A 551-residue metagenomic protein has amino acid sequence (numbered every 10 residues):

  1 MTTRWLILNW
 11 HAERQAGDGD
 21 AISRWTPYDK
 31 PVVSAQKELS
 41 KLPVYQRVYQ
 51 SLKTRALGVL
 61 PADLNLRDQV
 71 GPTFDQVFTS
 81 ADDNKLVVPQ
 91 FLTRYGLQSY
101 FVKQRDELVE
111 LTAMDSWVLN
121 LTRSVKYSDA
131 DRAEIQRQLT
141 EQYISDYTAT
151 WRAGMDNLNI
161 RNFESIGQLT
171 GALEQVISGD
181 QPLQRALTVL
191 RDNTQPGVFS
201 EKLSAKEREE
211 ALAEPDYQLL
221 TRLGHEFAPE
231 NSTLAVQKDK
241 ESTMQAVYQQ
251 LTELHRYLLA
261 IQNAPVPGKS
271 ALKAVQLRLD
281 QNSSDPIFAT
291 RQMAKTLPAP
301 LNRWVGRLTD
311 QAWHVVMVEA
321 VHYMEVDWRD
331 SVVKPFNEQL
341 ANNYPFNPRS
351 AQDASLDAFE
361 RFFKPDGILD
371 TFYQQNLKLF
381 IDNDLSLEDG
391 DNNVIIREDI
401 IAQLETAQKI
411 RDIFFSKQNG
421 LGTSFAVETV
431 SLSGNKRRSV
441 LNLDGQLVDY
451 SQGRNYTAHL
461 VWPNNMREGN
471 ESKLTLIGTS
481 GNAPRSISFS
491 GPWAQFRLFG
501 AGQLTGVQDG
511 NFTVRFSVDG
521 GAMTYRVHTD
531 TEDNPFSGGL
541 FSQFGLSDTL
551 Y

Functional and structural regions predicted by a protein language model:
M1-Y551: C-terminal domain/tail detector
